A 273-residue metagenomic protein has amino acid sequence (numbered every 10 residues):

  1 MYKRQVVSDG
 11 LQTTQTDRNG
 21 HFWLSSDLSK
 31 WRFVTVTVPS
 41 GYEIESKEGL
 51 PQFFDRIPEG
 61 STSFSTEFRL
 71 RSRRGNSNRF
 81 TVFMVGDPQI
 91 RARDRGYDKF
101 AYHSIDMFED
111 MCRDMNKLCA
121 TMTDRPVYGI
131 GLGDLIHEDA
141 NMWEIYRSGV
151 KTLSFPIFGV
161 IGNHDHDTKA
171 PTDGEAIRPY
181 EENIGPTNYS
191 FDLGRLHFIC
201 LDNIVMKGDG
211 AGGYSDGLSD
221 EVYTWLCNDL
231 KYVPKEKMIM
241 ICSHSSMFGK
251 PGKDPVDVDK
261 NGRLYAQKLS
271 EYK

Functional and structural regions predicted by a protein language model:
M1-Q5: Conserved small/polar residues in nucleotide/adenosyl-binding loops
S8-H21: Short, acidic Ser/Thr/Gly-rich low-complexity loop/linker segments typical of extracellular and cell-surface proteins
T13, S29-S46: A short, solvent-exposed beta-strand micro-motif common in secreted/extracellular proteins
P39-S46, P51-R56, R69, A140-K235 (+1 more regions): Extended active-site neighborhood of metal-dependent phosphoesterases/phosphodiesterases
K47-E144: N-terminal active-site segment of His-dependent metallophosphoesterases
T81-D110, H137, D167-E182, M206-L218 (+1 more regions): Acidic/histidine-rich helix-loop elements that form or flank divalent-metal/phosphate-binding sites at the catalytic
M84-G86, Y128-D134, E138, I157-N163 (+2 more regions): Active-site neighborhood of phospho(di)ester-bond hydrolases with catalytic His/Asp-centered motifs
E236-M240, S246-K273: Long, structured stretches of catalytic cores involved in phosphate-ester chemistry, encompassing
